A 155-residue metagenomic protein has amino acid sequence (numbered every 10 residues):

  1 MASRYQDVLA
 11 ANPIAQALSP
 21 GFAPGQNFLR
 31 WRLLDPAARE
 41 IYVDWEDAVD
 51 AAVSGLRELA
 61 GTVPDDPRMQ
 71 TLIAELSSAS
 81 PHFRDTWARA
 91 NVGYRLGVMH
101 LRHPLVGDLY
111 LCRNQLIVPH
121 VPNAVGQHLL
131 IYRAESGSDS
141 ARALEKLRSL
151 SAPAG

Functional and structural regions predicted by a protein language model:
M1-G155: Hydrophobic protein-protein interaction segments
